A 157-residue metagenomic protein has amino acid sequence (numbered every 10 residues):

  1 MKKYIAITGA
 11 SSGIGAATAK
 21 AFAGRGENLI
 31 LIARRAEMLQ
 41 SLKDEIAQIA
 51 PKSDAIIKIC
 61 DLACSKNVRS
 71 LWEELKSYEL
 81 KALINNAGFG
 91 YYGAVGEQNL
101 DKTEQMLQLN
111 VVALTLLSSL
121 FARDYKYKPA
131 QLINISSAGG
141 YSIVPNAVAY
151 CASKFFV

Functional and structural regions predicted by a protein language model:
S11-G13: Conserved glycine-rich cofactor-binding loop
R25-L42: Conserved glycine-rich Rossmann-like NAD(P)H-binding loop of the short-chain dehydrogenase/reductase
N86-Y91: Conserved NAD(P)H cofactor-binding loop of Rossmann-fold oxidoreductase domains
A94-V95, N99-L107: Substrate-binding pocket helix/loop in short-chain dehydrogenase/reductase
G96, V144-V148: Active-site loop immediately N-terminal to the catalytic Tyr-X3-Lys motif of short-chain dehydrogenase/reductase
S118, S153: Active-site helix of classical SDR
S137: Residue(s) in the substrate-gating loop at a strand-loop-helix junction that position the organic substrate next
